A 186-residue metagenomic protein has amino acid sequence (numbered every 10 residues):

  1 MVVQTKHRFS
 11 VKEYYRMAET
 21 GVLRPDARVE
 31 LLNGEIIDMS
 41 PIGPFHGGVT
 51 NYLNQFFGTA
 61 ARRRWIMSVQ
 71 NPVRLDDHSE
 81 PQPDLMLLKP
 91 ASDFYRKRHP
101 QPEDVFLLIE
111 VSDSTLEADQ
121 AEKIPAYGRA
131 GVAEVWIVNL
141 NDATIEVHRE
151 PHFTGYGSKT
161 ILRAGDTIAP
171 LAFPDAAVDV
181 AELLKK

Functional and structural regions predicted by a protein language model:
M1-K186: Gly/Pro/Ser/Thr-rich low-complexity, intrinsically disordered segments predominantly at protein N-termini
